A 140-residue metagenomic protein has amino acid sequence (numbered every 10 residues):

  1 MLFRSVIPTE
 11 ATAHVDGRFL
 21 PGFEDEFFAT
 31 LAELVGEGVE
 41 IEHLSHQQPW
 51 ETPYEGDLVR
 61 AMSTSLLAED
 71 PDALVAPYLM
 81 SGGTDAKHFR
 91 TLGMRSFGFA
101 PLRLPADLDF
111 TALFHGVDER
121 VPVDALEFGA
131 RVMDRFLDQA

Functional and structural regions predicted by a protein language model:
M1-A130, D134, D138: Metal-dependent amide/peptide-bond hydrolase catalytic core, centered on the "pita-bread" metallohydrolase fold
